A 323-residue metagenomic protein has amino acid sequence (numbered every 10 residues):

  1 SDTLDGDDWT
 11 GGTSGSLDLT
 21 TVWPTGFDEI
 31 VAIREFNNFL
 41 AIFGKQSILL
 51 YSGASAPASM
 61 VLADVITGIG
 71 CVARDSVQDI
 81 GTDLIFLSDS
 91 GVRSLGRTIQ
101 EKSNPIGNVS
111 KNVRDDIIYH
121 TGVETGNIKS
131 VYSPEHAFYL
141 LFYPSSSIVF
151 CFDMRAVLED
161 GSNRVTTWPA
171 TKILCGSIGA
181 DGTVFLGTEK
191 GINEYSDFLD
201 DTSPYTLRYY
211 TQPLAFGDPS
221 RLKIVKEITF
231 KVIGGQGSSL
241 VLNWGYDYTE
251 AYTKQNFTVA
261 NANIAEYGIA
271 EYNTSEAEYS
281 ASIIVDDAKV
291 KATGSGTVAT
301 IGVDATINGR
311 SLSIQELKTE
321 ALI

Functional and structural regions predicted by a protein language model:
S1, L84-I85: Elongated fiber/stalk and passenger scaffolds
S1-G12, Y51-G53, L95, Y195 (+1 more regions): Predominantly extracellular/luminal cell-surface or secreted proteins
S1-L50, T125-F152, K190: N-terminal beta-propeller domains
G6-G15, A56-D79: Amphipathic repeat-derived elements
L17-W23, V61-I66, R164-T166: A short beta-strand motif characteristic of beta-propeller blades
L40-I66: Surface-exposed extracellular loop regions of Gram-negative outer-membrane beta-barrel proteins
G68-D83, D89-I323: Beta-sheet repeat architectures centered on beta-propellers
